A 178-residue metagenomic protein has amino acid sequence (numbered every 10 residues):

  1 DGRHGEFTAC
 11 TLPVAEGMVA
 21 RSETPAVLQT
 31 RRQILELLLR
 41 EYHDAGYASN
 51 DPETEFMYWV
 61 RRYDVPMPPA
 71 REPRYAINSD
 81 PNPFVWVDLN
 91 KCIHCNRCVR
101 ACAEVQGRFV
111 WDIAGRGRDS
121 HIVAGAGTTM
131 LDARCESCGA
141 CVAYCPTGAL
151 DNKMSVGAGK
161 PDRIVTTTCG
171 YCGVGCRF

Functional and structural regions predicted by a protein language model:
R3-S137, V142-T168: Fe-S ferredoxin-like electron-transfer domains and their immediately adjacent linker/connector regions across
C169-F178: Short, intrinsically disordered, charge-balanced linker/junction segments flanking boundaries in proteins
